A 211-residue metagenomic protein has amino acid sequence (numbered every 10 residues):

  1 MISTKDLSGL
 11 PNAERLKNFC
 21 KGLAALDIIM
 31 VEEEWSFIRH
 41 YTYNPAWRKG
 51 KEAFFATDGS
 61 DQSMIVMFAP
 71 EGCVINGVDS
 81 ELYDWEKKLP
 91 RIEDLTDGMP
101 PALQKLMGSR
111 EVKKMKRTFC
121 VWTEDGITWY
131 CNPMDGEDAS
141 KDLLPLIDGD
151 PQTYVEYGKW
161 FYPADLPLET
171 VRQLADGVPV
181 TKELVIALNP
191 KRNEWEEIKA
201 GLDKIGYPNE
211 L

Functional and structural regions predicted by a protein language model:
M1-D61, P70, W85-L211: N-terminal domain-onset segments
V78-W85: Short, solvent-exposed aromatic-acidic interface loops
